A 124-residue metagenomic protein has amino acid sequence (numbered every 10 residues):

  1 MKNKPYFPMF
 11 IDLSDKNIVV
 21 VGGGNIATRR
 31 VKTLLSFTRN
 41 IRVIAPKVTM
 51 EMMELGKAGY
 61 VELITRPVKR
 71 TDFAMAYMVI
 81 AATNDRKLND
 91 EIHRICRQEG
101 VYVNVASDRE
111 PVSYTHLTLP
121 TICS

Functional and structural regions predicted by a protein language model:
M1-K47, M52-L55: Hydrophobic, well-ordered beta-alpha structural blocks that scaffold small-molecule cofactor pockets
P46-V48, V68, S107-P111: Short, ordered loop/turn segments at secondary-structure junctions
G59-K69: Glycine-rich, highly charged phosphate/nucleotide-binding loops
D72-F73, L88-C96: Rossmann-fold NAD(P) dinucleotide-binding segment
F73-K87: Rossmann-like NAD(P)-binding element
A82, H93-V112: ADP-ribose/adenylate-binding Rossmann-like module
H116-S124: Single conserved hydrophobic/aromatic residue that forms the stacking wall/gate of nucleotide- or nucleobase-binding
